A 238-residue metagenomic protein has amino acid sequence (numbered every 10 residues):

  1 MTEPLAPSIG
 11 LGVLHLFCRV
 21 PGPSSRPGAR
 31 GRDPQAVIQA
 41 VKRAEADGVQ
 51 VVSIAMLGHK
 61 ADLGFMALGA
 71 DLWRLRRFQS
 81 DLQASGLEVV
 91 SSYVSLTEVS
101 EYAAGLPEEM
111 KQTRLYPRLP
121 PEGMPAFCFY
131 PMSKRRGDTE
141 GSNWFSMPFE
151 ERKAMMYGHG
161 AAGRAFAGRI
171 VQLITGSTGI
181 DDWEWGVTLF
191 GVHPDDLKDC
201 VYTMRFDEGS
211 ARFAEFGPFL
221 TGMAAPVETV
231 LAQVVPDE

Functional and structural regions predicted by a protein language model:
M1-I9, D47-D62, Q83-G123, F166-W183 (+1 more regions): Glycine-rich beta-strand-turn "strand-cap" elements at beta-sheet edges
M1-K42, W73, S92-A161, V192 (+2 more regions): Short S/T/G/P-rich N-terminal loop/turn motif that feeds into the first structured element of a domain
L16, L57-L72, C128-M132, I174 (+3 more regions): Short, well-ordered beta-strand segments in beta-rich or mixed alpha/beta enzyme and ligand-binding folds
L16, S80, R164-G168, D199-Y202 (+1 more regions): Charged/polar positions within long, soluble alpha-helices
P23-S24, V37-L75: Long, hydrophobic/aromatic-enriched structural stretches that serve as scaffold segments
A36-V37, R76-A84, D199-R205: Short amphipathic alpha-helices in soluble, non-transmembrane regions that often serve as interface/regulatory elements
D81, S85, S133-R136: Mid-sequence acidic-hydrophobic segments that form the walls of catalytic/ligand-binding cavities or oligomerization
